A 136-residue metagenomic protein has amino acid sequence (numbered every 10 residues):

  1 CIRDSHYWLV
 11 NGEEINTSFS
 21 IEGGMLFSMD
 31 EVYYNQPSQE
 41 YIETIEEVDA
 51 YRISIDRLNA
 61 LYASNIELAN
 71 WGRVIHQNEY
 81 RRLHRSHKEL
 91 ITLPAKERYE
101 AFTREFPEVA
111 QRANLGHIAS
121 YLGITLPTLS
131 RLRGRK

Functional and structural regions predicted by a protein language model:
C1-D4: Conserved small/polar residues in nucleotide/adenosyl-binding loops
Y7, S28-M29, A60-L61, F102 (+1 more regions): Residues that scaffold the ATP/ADP-binding catalytic core of kinase and kinase-like folds
Y7-L9, I45: A generic structural motif
L9, E13-T17: Compact nucleic-acid interaction/catalytic patches
N16-V74: Cyclic-nucleotide recognition modules
Y62-N65, L83, E105-A110: Basic, amphipathic alpha-helical hairpins
E79-K88: Short, Lys/Arg-enriched N-terminal segment that forms or immediately precedes the first helix of a structured domain
L93-K136: Phosphate-/nucleic-acid-contacting segments
